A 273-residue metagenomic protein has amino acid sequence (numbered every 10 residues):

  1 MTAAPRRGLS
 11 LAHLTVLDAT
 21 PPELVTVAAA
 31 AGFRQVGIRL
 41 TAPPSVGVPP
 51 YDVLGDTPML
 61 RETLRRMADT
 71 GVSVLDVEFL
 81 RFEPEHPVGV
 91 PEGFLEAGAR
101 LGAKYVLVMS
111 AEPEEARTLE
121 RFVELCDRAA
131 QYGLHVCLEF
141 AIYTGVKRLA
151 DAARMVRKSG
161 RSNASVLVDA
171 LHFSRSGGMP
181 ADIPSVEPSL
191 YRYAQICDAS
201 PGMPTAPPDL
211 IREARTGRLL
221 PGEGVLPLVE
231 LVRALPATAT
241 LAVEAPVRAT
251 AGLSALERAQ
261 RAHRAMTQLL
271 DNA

Functional and structural regions predicted by a protein language model:
M1-H13, L17-Q35, E62, A68 (+3 more regions): Histidine-acidic metal/acid-base catalytic patches
T15, L40-A42, L80-E83, A111-E114 (+4 more regions): Active-site-proximal loop/turn and secondary-structure-junction residues that shape catalytic pockets, frequently
T20, L24, L40-T41, L75: Alpha/beta catalytic barrel-like cores
G37-E62: Glycine-rich, proline-tolerant flexible connector loops at the mouths of alpha/beta enzymes
P44-P50, E83, L138, S176 (+1 more regions): A short acidic, helix-capping loop that chelates divalent metal ions and anchors anionic groups
G47-V48, H86-P87, R117-T118, R148-L149 (+2 more regions): Short Asp/Glu-rich motifs
L54-L75, D127-G133, L226-R233: Alpha-helix-loop-beta-strand connector modules within alpha/beta enzyme cores
R66, T70-S73, R81-V166, R175: Active-site acidic/histidine proton-transfer and metal-coordination neighborhood in alpha/beta enzyme cores
